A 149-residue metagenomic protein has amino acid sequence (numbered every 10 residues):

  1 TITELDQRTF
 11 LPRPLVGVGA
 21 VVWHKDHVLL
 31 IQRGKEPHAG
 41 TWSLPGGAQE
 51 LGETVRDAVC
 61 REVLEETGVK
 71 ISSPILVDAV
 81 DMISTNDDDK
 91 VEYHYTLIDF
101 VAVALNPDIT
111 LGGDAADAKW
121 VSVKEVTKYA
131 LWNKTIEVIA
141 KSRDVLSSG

Functional and structural regions predicted by a protein language model:
T1-V21, K90: Acidic, metal-coordinating catalytic segment for phosphate/diphosphate chemistry, firing primarily on the Nudix
F10-P14, T41, D89-T96, A115: A generic structural micro-feature
A20, L76, F100-A102: A structural signal for short, well-ordered beta-strand segments
V22-W23, L30, A102-A104, W120: Conserved hydrophobic "DFG−1" position in protein kinase catalytic cores
H24-E65: Conserved Nudix-box catalytic region and its N-terminal flanking loop in Nudix hydrolases and closely related
K70-A79: A short coil-to-beta-strand element that immediately follows conserved catalytic motifs
V80-D108: Active-site-adjacent beta-strand/loop module that shapes the phosphate/pyrophosphate-binding cleft
D99, T110-S142: NUDIX/MutT-family hydrolases
